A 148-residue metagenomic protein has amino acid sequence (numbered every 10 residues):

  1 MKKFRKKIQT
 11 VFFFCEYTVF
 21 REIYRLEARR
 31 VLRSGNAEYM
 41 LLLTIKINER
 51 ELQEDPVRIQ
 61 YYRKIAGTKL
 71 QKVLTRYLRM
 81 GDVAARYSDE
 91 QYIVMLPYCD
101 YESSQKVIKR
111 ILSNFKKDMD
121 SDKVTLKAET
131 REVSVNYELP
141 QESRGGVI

Functional and structural regions predicted by a protein language model:
M1-V19: Amphipathic HAMP/coiled-coil signal-transducing linker helices that couple sensory inputs to cytosolic output domains
F12-C15, I59, S134: EAL-type cyclic di-GMP phosphodiesterase domain
V19, I23, A66: Soluble or luminal CAZymes and related metallo-dependent hydrolases
I23-R58: Active-site-proximal structural segments of metal-dependent nucleotidyl cyclase/transferase enzymes
Y24-A28, L70-L78, K106-D120: Alpha-helical scaffold within the catalytic cores of cyclic-nucleotide enzymes
R29-R33, L70-Y101: Conserved helix-loop-beta segment at the catalytic/binding core of cyclic-nucleotide signaling proteins
E51-A66, V94-R110: Short helix/loop segment flanking the catalytic signature motif in cyclic-nucleotide metabolism enzymes
D82-P97, D120-I148: A short glycine-enriched loop-to-beta-strand structural element that forms part of the catalytic core of nucleotide
